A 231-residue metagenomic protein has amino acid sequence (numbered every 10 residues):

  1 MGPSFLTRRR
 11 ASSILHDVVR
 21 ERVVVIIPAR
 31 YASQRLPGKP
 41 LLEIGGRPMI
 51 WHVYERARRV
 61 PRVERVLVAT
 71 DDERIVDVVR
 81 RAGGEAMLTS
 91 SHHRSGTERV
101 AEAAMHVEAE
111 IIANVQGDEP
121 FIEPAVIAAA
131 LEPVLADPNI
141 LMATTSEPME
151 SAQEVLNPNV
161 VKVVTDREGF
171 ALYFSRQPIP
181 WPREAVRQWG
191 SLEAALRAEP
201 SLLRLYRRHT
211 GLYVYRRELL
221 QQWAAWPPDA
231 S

Functional and structural regions predicted by a protein language model:
I14-L15: Short, positively charged and aromatic/hydrophobic N-terminal segments
V19-A69: N-terminal glycine-rich phosphate-binding loop and ensuing alpha1 helix
R35, F121, V214: Short aromatic/basic micro-patch
V63, A109, D137-I140: Short, high-confidence coil segments that cap the C-terminus of an alpha-helix and link into the following beta-strand
L67, E73-E132: Short phosphate-binding loop-to-helix
P124-P227: Conserved core of the sugar-phosphate nucleotidyltransferase
